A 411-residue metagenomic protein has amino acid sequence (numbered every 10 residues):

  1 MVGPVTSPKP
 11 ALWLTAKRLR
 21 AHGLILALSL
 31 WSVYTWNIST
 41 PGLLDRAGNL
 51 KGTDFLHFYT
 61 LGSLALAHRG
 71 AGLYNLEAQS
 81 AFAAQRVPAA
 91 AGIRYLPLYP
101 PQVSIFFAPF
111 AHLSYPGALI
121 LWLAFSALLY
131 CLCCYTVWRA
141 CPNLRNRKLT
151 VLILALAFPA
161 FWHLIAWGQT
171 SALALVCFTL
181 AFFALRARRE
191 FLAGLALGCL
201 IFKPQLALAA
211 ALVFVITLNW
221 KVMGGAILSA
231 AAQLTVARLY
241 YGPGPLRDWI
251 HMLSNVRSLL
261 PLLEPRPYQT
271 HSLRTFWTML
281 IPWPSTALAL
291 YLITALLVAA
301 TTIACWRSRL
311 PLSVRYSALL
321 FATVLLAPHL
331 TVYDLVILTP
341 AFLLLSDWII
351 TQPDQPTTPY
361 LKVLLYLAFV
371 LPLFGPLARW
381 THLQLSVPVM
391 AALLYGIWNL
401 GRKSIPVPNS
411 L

Functional and structural regions predicted by a protein language model:
V2-L192, F214-T339, L343-I350, T357 (+1 more regions): Primarily membrane-embedded glycan-assembly and transfer machineries that use lipid-linked glycans
L14-A16, C199, W398: General helical secondary-structure elements
A193-C199: Transmembrane beta-strand segments that form the barrel wall of outer-membrane beta-barrel proteins
S346-L411: Aromatic-enriched
